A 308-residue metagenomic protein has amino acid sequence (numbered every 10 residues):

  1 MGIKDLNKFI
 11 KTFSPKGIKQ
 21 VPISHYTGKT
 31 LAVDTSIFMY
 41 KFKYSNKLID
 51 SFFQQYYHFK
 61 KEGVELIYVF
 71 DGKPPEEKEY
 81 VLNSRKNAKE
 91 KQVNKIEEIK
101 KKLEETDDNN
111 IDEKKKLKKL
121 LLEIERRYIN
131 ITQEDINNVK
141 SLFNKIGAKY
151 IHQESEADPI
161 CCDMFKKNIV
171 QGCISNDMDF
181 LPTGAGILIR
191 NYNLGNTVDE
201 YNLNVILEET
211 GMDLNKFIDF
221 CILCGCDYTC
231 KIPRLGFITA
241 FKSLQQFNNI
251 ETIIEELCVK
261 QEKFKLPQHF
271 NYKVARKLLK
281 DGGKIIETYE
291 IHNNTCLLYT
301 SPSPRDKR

Functional and structural regions predicted by a protein language model:
M1-I99: Non-catalytic, usually N-terminal nucleic-acid engagement modules in DNA/RNA processing proteins
T35, G72, M178, A185 (+1 more regions): Residues immediately flanking
F38, P75, L181-T183, A240 (+1 more regions): General alpha-helical segment detector with a strong preference for membrane-spanning helices and helix-boundary regions
Q55-F59, V139, F143, Y299: Hydrophobic, Leu/Ile/Phe/Ala-enriched alpha-helical segments that form helix-helix packing faces
K61, K166-K167, D306: Secondary-structure boundary motif
N83-N294: Extended two-metal-dependent nuclease catalytic cores across DNA- and RNA-processing enzymes
Y299-R308: Single conserved hydrophobic/aromatic residue that forms the stacking wall/gate of nucleotide- or nucleobase-binding
